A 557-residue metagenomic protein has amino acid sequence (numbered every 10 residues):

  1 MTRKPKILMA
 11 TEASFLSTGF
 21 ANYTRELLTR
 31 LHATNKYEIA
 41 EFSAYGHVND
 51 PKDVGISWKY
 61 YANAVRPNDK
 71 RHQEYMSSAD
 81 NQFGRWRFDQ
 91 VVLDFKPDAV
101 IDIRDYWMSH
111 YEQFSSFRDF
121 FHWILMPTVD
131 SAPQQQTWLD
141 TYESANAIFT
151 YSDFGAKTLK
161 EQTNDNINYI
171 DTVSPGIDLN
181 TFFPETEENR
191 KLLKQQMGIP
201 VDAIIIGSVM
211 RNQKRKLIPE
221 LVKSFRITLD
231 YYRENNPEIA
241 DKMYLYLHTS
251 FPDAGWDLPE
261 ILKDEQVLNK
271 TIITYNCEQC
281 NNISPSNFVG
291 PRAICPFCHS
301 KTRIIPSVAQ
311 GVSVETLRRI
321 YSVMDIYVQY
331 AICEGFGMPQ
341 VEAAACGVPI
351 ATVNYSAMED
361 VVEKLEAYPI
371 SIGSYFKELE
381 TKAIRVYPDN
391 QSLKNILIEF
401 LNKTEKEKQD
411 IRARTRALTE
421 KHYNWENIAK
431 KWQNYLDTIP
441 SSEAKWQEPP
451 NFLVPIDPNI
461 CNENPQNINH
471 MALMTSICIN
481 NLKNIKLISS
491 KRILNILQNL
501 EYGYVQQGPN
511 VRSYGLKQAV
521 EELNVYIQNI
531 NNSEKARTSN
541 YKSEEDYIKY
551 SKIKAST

Functional and structural regions predicted by a protein language model:
M9, P200-K216, V222-F225, L245-L247: Conserved donor-binding/catalytic core segment of Leloir-type glycosyltransferases
Y45, F154, G176: Carbohydrate-associated surface elements
P51, G55-A147, D153-F154, G515-L516 (+5 more regions): Extended catalytic core of nucleotide-activated donor transferases of GT-like folds
F183-I199: A short helix/loop element that forms part of the nucleotide-sugar donor recognition site in Leloir-type
G255-R319: Nucleotide-activated donor-binding/catalytic signature segment of Leloir-type glycosyltransferases, i.e., the conserved
R292-I294, H299, E378-V386, N390-T557: C-terminal amphipathic helix plus adjacent low-complexity, charged tail appended to glycosyltransferase catalytic
I332: Aromatic "clamp/platform" in nucleotide-sugar-dependent glycosyltransferases that forms part of the donor/acceptor
P349-T352, V362, E366-I370: Short hydrophobic beta-strand element within catalytic cores of glycosyltransferases and related nucleotide-activated
